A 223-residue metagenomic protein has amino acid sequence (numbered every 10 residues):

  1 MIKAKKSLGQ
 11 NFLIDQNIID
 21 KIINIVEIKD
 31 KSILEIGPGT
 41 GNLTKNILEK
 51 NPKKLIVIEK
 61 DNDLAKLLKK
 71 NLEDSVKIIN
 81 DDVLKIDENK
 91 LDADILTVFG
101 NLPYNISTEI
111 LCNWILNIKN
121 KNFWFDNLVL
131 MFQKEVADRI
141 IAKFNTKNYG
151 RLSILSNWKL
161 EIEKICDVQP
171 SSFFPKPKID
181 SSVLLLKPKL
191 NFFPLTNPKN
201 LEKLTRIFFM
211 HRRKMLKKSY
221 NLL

Functional and structural regions predicted by a protein language model:
M1-I207: Catalytic cores of RNA-modifying enzymes
P188, I207-L223: C-terminal lobe and adjacent flexible extensions of AdoMet/dcAdoMet transferase-like proteins
